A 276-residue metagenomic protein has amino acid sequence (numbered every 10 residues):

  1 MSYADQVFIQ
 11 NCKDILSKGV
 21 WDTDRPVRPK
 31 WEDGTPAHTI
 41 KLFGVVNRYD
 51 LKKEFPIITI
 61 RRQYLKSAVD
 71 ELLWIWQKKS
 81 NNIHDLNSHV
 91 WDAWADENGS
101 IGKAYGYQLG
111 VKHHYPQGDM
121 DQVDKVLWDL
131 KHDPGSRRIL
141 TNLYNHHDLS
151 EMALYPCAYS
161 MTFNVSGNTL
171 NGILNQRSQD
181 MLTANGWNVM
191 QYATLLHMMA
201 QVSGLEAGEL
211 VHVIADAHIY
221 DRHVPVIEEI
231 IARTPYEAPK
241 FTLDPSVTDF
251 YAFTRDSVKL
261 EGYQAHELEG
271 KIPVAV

Functional and structural regions predicted by a protein language model:
M1-V276: Terminal, non-catalytic protein-protein interaction segments that mediate quaternary/complex assembly
